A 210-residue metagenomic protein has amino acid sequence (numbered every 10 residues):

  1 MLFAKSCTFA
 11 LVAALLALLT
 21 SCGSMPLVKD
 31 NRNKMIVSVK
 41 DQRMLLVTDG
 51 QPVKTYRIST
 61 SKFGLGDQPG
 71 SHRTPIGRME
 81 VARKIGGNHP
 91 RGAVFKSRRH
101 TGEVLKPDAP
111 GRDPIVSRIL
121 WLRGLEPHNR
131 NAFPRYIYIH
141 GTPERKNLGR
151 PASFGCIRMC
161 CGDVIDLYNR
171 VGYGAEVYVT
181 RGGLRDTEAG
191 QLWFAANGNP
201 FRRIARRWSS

Functional and structural regions predicted by a protein language model:
M1-L11: Bacterial N-terminal signal peptides that target proteins for export
L18-S21: C-terminal motif of bacterial Sec signal peptides marking the signal peptidase cleavage site
G23-L65: A structural motif detector for short, solvent-exposed N-terminal "entry" segments of globular domains
S24-M25, D30, Q68-S71, H89-S210: Exported/periplasmic cell-wall-interacting domains
K34, T55-R57, R78, Y136 (+1 more regions): Well-ordered beta-strand positions in beta-sheet-rich domains
D41-R43, R78, I119: Structural motif
R57-H89: Electropositive
